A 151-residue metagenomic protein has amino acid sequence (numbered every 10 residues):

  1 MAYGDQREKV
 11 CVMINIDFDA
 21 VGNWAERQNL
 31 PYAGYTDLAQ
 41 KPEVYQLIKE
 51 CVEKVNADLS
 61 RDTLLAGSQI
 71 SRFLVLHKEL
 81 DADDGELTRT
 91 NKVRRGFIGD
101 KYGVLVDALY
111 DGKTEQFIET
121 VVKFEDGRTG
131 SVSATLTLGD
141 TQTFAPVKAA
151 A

Functional and structural regions predicted by a protein language model:
M1-A151: AMP-binding adenylation
